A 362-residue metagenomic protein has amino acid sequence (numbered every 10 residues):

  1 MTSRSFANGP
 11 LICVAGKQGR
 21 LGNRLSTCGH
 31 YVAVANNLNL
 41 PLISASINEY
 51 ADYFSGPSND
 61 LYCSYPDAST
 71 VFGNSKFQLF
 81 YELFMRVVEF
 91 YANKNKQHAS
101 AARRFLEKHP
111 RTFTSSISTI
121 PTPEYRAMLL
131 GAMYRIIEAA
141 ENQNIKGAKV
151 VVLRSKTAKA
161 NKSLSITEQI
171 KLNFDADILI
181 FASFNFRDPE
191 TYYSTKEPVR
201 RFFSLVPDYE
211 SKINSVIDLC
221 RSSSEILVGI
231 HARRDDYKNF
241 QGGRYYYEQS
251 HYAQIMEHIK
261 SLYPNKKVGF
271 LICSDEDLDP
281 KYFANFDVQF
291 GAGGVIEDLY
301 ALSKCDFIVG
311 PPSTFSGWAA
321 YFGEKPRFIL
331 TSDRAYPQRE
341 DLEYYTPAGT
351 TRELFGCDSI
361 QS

Functional and structural regions predicted by a protein language model:
A7, L11, Y53-L262, K266-K267 (+1 more regions): Secretory-pathway luminal glycosyltransferase catalytic domains
G16-S26: A short, glycine/small-residue-rich beta-strand->loop->alpha-helix junction that serves as a flexible
L21, Y252-A253, K260-R339, Y344-T346: Donor-binding and catalytic core of enzymes assembling or modifying cell-surface/extracellular glycoconjugates
L25-N36, Y252-K260: Histidine-anchored nucleotide/phosphate-binding helix
L40-A51: A short beta-strand-loop structural module common to alpha/beta enzyme folds
S44-S46, G229-A232, G269-S274: Short beta-strand segments
Y50, D235, D275-D279: Short, internal active-site loops enriched in acidic
Y336-S362: Contiguous terminal or domain-adjacent regions that often encompass a lipid-handling module or interaction segment
